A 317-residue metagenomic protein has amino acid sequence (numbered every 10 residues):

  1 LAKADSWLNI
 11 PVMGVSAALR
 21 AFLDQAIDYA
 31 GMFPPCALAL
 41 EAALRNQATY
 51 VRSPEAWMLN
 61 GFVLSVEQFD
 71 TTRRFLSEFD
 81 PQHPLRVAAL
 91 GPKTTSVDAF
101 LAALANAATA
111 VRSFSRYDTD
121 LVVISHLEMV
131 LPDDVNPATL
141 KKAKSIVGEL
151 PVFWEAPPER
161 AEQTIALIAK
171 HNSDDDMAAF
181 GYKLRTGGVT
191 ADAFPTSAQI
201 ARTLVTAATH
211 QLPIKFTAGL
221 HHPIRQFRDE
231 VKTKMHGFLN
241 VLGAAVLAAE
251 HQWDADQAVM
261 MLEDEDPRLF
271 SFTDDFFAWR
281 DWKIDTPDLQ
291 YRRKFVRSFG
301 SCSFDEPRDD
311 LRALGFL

Functional and structural regions predicted by a protein language model:
A2-D5: Acidic, Ala/Val/Gly-enriched low-complexity intrinsically disordered segments
W7-K142, I146, L150-V152, L247-L317: Alpha/beta catalytic barrel-like cores
D118-T209: Eukaryote-skewed repeat-based solenoidal scaffolds used as protein-protein interaction platforms, primarily
E162-T164, D176-A258: Catalytic alpha/beta core domains of metabolic enzymes, predominantly
